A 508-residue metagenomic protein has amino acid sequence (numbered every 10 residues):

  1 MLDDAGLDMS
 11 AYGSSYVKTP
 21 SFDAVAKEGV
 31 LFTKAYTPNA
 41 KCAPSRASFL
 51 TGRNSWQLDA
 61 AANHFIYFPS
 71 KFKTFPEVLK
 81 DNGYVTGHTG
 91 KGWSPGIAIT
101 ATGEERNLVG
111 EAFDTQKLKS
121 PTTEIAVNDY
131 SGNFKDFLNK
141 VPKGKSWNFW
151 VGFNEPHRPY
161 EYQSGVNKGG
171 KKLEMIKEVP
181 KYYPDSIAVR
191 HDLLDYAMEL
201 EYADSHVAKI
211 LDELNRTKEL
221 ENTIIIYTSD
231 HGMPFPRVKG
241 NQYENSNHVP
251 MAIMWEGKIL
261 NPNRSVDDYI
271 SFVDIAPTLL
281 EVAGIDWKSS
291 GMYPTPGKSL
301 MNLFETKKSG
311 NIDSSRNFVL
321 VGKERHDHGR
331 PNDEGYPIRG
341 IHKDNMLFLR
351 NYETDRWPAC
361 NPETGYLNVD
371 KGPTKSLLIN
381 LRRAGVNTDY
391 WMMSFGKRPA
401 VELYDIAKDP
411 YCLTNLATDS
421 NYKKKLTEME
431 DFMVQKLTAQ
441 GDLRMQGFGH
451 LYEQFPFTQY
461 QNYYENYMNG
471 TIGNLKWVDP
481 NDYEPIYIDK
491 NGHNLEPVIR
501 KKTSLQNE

Functional and structural regions predicted by a protein language model:
M1-E402, P410-D431, M445, Q461-E508: Formylglycine-dependent sulfatase
V434: Aromatic sugar-binding interfaces of carbohydrate-active proteins
L437-G441: Short arginine-rich
M445-Q459: Short, charged, surface-exposed hinge/linker loops at domain edges that act as mobile lids or interdomain connectors
